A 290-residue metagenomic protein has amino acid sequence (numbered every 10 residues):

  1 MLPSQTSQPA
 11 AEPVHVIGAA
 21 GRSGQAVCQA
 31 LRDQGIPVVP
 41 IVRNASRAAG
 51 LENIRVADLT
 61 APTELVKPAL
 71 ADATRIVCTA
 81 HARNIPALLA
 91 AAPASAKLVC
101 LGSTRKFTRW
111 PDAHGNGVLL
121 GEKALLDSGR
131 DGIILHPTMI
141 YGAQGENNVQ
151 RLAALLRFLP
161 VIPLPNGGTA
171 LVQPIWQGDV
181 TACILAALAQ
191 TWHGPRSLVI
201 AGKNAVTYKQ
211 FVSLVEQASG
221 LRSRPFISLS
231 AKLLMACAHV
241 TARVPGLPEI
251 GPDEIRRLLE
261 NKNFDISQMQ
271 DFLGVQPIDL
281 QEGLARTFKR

Functional and structural regions predicted by a protein language model:
T6-Q8, E12, A187-I250, I266-S267 (+1 more regions): Mid/C-terminal beta-alpha module of Rossmann-like enzyme folds, strongest in SDR-family dehydrogenases/epimerases
V14-Q34: N-terminal Rossmann NAD(P)H-binding glycine-rich loop of SDR-like oxidoreductase domains
I17, I41, T79, L98-T104 (+1 more regions): SDR active-site strand-loop-helix element
I36-R43: Conserved glycine-rich Rossmann-like NAD(P)H-binding loop of the short-chain dehydrogenase/reductase
S46-D112: NAD(P)H-binding glycine-rich loop region in Rossmannoid oxidoreductase-like domains and their noncatalytic homologs
L126-A143, A153-L155: Conserved beta-loop-beta element that borders a ligand/cofactor-binding pocket
I134, A143, G168, Q173-T181 (+3 more regions): Conserved loop-to-helix N-cap of the C-terminal "lid" that shapes the substrate pocket in Rossmann-like
A154-I175, C183-A187, T191-G194, V199-A201: A conserved pocket-lining segment of Rossmann-fold NAD(P)-dependent short-chain dehydrogenase/reductase
